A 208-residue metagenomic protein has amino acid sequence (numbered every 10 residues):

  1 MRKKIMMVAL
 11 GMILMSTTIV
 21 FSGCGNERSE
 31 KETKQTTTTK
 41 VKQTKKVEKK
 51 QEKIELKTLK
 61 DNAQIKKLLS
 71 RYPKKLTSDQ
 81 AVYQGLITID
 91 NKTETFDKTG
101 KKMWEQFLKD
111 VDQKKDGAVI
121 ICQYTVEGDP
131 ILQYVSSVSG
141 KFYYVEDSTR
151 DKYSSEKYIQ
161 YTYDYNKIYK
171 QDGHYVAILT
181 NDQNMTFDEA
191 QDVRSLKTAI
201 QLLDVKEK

Functional and structural regions predicted by a protein language model:
M1-L10: Bacterial N-terminal signal peptides that target proteins for export
M7-V8, G25-T95: N-terminal, intrinsically disordered, polar/charged segments of Gram-positive cell-envelope systems that serve as
I13-T18: Classical Sec-dependent N-terminal signal peptides that target proteins to the secretory pathway
I19-G23: C-terminal motif of bacterial Sec signal peptides marking the signal peptidase cleavage site
K53-D61, Y124-K208: Extracytoplasmic electrostatic interaction patches
D97-D112: Charged, amphipathic alpha-helical segments
Q113-D116, V138-G140: A short, compositionally biased
K115-Y124: Surface-exposed patches in mature extracellular/periplasmic domains of secreted proteins
